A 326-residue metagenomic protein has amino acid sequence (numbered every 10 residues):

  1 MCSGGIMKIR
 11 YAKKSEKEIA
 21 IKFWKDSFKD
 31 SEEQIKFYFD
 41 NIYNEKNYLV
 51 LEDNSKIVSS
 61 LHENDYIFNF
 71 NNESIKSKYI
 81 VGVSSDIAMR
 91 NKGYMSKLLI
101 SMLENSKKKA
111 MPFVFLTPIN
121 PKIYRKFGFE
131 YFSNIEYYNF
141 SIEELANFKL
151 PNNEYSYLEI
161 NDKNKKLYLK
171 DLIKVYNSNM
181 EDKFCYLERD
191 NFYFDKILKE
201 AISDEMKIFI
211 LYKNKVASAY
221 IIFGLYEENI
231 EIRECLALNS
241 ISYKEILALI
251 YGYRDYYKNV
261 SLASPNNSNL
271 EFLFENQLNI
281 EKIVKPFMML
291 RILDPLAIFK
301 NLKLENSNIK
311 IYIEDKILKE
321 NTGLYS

Functional and structural regions predicted by a protein language model:
C2-S3, E18, E154-S326: Intrinsically disordered, low-complexity, positively biased terminal segments
C2-S60, N64-D65, N72-Y79, A146-N191 (+1 more regions): Short amphipathic alpha-helix that is part of the acyltransferase structural core
F68, T117, E130-N147: Conserved catalytic-core motifs of GNAT/GCN5-like acyltransferases
V83-S85, C235: Hydrophobic adenine-recognition pocket in adenosine-nucleotide-binding enzymes
M89-S101, M111, I241-E245: Conserved acetyl-CoA pyrophosphate-binding loop and the N-cap/start of the following alpha-helix in GNAT-like
K108-P112, P118-E136, N267-I283: Conserved active-site alpha-helix within GNAT-family acetyltransferase domains
